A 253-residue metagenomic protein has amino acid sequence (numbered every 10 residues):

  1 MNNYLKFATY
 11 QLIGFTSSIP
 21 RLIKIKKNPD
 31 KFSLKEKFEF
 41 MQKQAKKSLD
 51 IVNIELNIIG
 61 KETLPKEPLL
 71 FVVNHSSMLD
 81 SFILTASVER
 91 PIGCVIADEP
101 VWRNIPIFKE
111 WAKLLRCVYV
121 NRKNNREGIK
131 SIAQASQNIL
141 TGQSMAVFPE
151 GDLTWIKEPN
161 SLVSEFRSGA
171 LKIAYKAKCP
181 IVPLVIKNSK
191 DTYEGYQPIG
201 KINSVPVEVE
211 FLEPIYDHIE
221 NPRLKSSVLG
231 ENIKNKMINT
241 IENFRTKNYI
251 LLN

Functional and structural regions predicted by a protein language model:
M1-L69, F82-I83: Membrane-anchoring hydrophobic helices of lipid-metabolizing enzymes
P20-L22, P65-N124: Catalytic core of membrane glycerolipid acyltransferases/transacylases, capturing the structured, soluble-facing
A45, L114-R122, D152, E158: Short, basic, glycine/proline-bearing loop/turn elements
D50-I59, E127-I129, D191-E194: Short gly/ser/thr-rich secondary-structure transition/capping motifs
I58, F71, C94-V95, V209-F211: Generic preference for hydrophobic
I58, V118-N121, D217: Short acidic-hydrophobic, aromatic-tinged amphipathic segments that line or gate anion-handling sites
I129-N253: Non-catalytic C-terminal accessory region of glycerolipid acyltransferases and related lyso-lipid remodeling enzymes
